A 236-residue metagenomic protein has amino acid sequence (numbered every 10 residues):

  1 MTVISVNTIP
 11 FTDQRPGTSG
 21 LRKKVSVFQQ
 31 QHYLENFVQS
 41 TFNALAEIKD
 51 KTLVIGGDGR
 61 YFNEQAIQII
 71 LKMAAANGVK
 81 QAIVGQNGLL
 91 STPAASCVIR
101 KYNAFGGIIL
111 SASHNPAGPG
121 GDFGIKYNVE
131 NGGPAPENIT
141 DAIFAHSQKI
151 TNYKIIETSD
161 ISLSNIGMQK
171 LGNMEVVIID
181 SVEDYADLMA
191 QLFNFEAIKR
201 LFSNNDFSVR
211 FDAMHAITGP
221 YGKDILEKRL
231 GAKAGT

Functional and structural regions predicted by a protein language model:
M1-V38: Positively charged, low-complexity intrinsically disordered leader regions
T2-F11, H32, G120-T236: Gly/Ser/Thr-enriched, mixed-charge loops and adjacent short helices that form phosphate/oxyanion-binding elements
R15, V54, S208: Hydrophobic "anchor" residues on beta-strands that sit immediately upstream of conserved functional sites
R22, Y61, H215: Short, glycine/acidic-enriched loop or turn micro-motifs at the edges of active sites
Q29-V38, F42, F62-N63, S91 (+1 more regions): Phosphate/oxyanion-binding active-site loops and adjacent basic polyanion-contact surfaces
L34, V38, N63, I67-L71 (+1 more regions): Short, highly selective alpha-helical patches that border small-molecule cofactor pockets in redox/cofactor-processing
V38-L53, F195-N204: Glycine-rich phosphate/diphosphate-binding loops that line cofactor/substrate pockets in enzymes
F42, I48-P134: Ferredoxin-reductase
